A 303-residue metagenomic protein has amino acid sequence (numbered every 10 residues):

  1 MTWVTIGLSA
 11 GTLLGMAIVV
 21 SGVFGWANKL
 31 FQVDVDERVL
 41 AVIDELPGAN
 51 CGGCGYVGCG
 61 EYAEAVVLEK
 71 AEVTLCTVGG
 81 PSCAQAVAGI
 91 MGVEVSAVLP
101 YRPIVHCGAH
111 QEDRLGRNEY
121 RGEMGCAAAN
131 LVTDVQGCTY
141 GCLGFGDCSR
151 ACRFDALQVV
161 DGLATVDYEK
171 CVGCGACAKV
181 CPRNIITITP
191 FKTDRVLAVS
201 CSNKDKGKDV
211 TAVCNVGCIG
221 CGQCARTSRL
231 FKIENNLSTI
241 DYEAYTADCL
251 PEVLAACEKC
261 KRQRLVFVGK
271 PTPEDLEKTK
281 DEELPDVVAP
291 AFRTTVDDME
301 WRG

Functional and structural regions predicted by a protein language model:
T2-K170, A176-G222, T227, C257-K259 (+1 more regions): Ferredoxin-type iron-sulfur electron-transfer modules and their immediate structural context
S228-Y245: Short recognition patches in nucleic-acid-associated and regulatory proteins
Y245-P251, A255: Polybasic, proline/glycine-rich intrinsically disordered low-complexity segments
